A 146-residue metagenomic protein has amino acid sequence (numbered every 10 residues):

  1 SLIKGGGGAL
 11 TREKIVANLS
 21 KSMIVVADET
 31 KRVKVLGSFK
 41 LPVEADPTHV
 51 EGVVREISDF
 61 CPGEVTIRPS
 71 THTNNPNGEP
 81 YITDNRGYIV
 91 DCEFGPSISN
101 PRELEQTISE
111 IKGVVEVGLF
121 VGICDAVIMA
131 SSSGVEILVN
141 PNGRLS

Functional and structural regions predicted by a protein language model:
S1-S146: Conserved phosphate- and dinucleotide-binding cores of soluble alpha/beta proteins, encompassing both enzyme active
